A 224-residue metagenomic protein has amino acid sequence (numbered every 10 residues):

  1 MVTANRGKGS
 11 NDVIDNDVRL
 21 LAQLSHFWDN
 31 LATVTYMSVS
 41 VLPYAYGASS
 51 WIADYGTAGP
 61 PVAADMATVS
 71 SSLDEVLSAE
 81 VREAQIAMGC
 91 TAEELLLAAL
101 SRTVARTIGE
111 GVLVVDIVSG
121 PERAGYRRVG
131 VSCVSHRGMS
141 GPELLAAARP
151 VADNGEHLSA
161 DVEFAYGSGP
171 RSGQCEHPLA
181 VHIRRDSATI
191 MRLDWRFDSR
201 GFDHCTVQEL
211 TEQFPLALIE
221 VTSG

Functional and structural regions predicted by a protein language model:
V2-N5, G9-D15, A67-Q85, C90 (+3 more regions): Acyl-thioester-dependent acyl-group transfer interface
D15-C90: Flexible, P/S/T/G-rich "lid" or insertion loops adjacent to the active sites of thioester-utilizing
Q23-V41, A45, V151-G155, T206-G224: A short N-terminal helical cap/helix-turn-helix that marks the beginning of AMP-binding/adenylate-forming
E93: Glycine-rich acyl-CoA binding loop
R102-T107, A217-E220: Active-site catalytic microenvironments for nucleophilic, acid-base chemistry
V162-F164: A glycine-rich beta-turn/hairpin centered on an aromatic-Pro dipeptide
